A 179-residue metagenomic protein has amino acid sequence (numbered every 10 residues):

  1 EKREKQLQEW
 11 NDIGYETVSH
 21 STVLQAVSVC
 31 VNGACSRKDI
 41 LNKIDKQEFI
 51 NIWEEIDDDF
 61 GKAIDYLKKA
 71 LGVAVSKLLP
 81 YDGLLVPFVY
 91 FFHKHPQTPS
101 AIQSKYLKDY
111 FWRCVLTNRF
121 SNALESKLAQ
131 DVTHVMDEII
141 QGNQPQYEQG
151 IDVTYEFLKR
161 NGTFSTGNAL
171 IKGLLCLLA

Functional and structural regions predicted by a protein language model:
E1-H93: Polyanionic (Asp/Glu-rich) segments that form extended negatively charged tracts
Q6-Q8, Q25, Q47, Q97 (+3 more regions): Residue-identity detector for glutamine
S19, S100-Q103, T154, G167: A diffuse structural propensity rather than consistent per-protein peaks
D39-N42, D57-D58, D65-Y66, G83-L85 (+1 more regions): Mixed-charge, low-complexity interaction segments
S76-L79, H95-T98, N161-S165: Short, contiguous acidic/charged loop-to-helix segments that flank catalytic cores in large enzymes
V115-A179: Intrinsically disordered, low-complexity N-proximal targeting/linker segments that flank membranes
